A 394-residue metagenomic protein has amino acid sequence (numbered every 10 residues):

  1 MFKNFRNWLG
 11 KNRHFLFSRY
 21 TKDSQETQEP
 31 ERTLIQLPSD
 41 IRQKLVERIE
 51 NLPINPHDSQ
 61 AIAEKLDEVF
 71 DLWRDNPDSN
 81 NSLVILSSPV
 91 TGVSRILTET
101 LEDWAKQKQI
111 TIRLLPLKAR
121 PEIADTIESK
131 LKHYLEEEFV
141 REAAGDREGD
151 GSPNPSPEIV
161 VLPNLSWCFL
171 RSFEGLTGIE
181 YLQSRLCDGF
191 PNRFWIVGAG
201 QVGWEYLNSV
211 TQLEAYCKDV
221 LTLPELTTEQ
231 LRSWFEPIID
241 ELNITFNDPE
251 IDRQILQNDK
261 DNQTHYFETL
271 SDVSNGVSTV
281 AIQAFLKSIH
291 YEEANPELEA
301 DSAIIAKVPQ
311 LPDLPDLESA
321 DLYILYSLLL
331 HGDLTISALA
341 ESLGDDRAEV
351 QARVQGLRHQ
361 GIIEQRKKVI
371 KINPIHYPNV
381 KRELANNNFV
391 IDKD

Functional and structural regions predicted by a protein language model:
M1-S79, V390-I391: A short, basic N-terminal segment
D78-L97: Walker A/P-loop nucleotide-binding motif
L131-E142, P153-G178: Conserved P-loop NTPase "ATPase switch" module shared by AAA+ and STAND
W167-V210, V220, T228: Sensor-1/coupling segment of RecA-like P-loop NTPase cores
L221-Q263: Conserved small helical "lid"/interfacial subdomain of P-loop NTPases
K260-F285: The conserved phosphate-sensing helix
Q283, K287-E349, R353: Winged-helix-like regulatory helical subdomains adjacent to P-loop NTPase cores
Y377-D394: Short, amphipathic alpha-helical interaction segments positioned at domain boundaries
